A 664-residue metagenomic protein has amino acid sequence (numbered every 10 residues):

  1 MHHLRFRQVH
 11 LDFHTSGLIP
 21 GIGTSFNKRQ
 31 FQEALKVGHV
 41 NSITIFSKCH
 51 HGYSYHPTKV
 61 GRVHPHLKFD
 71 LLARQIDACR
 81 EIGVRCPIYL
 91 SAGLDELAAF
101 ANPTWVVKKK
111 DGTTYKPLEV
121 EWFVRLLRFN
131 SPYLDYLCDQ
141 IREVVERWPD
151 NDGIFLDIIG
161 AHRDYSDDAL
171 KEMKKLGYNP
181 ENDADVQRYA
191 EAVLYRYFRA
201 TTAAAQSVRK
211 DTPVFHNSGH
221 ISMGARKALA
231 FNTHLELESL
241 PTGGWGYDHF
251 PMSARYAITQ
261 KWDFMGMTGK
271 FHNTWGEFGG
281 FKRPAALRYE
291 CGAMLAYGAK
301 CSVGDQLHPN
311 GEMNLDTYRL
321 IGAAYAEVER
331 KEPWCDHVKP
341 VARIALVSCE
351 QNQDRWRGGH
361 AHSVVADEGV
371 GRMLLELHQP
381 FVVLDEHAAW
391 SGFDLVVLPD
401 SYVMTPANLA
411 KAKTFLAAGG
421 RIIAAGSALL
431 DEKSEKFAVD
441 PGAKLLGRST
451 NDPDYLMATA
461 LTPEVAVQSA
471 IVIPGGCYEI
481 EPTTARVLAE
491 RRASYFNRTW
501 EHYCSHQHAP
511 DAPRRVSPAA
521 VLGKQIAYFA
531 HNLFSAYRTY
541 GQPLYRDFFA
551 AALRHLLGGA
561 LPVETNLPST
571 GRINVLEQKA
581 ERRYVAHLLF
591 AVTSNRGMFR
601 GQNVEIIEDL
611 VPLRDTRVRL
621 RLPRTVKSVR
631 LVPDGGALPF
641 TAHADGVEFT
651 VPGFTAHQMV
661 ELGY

Functional and structural regions predicted by a protein language model:
M1-G52, I82-V84: N-terminal structural segment of carbohydrate-active enzymes
M1-L18, G112-V124, Q260-W275: N-terminal small/glycine-rich loop or linker at the start of catalytic domains across soluble metabolic enzymes
H3-R5, A34, F69, Q75 (+3 more regions): Carbohydrate-binding surfaces of carbohydrate-active enzymes
R7, V40-S42, N151-D152, K300-C301 (+1 more regions): Short acidic/polar active-site loop segments enriched in Thr and Asp
D12-H14, T44-H51, L90-L97, F155-Y165 (+4 more regions): Short, solvent-exposed turn/loop segments enriched in Gly/Ser/Thr/Pro and often Arg
H14-F26, W122-Y136, T274-P284: Active-site mouth loops of central-metabolism enzymes
K36-L71, L94-G112, P117-E119, W148 (+7 more regions): Aromatic-lined carbohydrate-binding/catalytic grooves of carbohydrate-active enzymes
I88-W148, Q187, R199: Active-site-adjacent "subsite" loops/lids of carbohydrate-active enzymes
